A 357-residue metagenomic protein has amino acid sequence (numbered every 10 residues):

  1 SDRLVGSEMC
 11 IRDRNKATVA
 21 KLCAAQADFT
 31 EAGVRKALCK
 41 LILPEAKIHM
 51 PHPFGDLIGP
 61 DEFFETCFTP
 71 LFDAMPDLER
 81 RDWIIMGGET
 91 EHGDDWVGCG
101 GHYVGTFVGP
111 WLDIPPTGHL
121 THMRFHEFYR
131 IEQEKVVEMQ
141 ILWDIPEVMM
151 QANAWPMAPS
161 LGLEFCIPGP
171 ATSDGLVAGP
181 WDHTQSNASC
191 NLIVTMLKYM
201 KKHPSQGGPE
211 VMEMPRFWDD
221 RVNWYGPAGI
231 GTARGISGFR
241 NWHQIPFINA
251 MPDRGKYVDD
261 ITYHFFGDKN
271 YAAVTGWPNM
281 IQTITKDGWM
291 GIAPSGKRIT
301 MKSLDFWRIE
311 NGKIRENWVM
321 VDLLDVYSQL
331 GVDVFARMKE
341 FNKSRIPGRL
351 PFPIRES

Functional and structural regions predicted by a protein language model:
S1, H122-L161, T300-L330, F335: Short beta-strand edge/turn micro-motifs at domain boundaries
S1-G6, C10-I11: Single conserved hydrophobic/aromatic residue that forms the stacking wall/gate of nucleotide- or nucleobase-binding
R12-V34, D182-E210: Short, aromatic-enriched amphipathic alpha-helices that serve as compact interaction elements
L22-A27, T66, H126, M139-I145 (+7 more regions): A structural feature that tracks compact, well-ordered secondary-structure segments with a strong bias toward
G33-G100, V211-I284: A solvent-exposed, acidic/Ser-Thr-rich amphipathic alpha-helical stretch
Y103-F107, I131, M280-Q282, I309: Beta-strand elements of well-folded, non-transmembrane domains
T106-H126, Q282-S303: A cross-kingdom feature marking solvent-exposed beta-strand/loop segments within repeated, beta-rich binding/scaffold
P156-S186: Surface-exposed beta-loop interaction hotspot
